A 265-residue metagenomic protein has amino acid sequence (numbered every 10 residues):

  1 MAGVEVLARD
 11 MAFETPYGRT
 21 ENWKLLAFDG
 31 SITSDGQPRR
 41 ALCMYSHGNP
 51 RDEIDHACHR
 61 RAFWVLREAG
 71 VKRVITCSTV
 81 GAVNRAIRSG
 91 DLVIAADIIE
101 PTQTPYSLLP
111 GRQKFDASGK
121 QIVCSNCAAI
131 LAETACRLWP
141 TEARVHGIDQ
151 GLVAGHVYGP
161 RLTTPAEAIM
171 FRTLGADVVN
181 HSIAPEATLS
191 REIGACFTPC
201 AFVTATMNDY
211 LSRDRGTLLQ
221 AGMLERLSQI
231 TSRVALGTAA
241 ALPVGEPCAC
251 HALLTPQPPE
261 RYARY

Functional and structural regions predicted by a protein language model:
M1-G119: Metabolite-binding pocket within alpha/beta catalytic cores that recognizes anionic/polar moieties
P50-D55, G155-G159, G175-A176: Short, flexible loop segments at the rims of nucleotide/cofactor-binding pockets, characterized by
F63, A168, A184-A187: Generic hydrophobic/aromatic pocket-lining and core-packing "Φ" positions
R67-G70, R172, R191: Non-catalytic positions within long, well-ordered alpha-helices that form the structural scaffold/packing of enzyme
K72-R73, D177, C196: Short acidic/polar active-site loop segments enriched in Thr and Asp
C77-A168, T173: Mid-sequence, gly/pro-rich, charge-dense loop/helix-turn segments that line enzyme active sites
H181-L219: Zn-dependent metallopeptidase/amidohydrolase metal-coordination segment
M207-P259: His/Asp/Glu-rich mid-to-C-terminal helical/loop segments that flank catalytic regions of hydrolases
